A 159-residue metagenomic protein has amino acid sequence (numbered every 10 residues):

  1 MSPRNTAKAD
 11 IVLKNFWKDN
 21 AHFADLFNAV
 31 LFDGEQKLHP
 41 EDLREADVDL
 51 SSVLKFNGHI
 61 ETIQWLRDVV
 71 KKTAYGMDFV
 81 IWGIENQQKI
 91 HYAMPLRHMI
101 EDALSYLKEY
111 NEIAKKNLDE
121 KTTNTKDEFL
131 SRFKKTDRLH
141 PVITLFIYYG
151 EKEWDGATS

Functional and structural regions predicted by a protein language model:
M1-S159: Accessory alpha/beta interaction modules
